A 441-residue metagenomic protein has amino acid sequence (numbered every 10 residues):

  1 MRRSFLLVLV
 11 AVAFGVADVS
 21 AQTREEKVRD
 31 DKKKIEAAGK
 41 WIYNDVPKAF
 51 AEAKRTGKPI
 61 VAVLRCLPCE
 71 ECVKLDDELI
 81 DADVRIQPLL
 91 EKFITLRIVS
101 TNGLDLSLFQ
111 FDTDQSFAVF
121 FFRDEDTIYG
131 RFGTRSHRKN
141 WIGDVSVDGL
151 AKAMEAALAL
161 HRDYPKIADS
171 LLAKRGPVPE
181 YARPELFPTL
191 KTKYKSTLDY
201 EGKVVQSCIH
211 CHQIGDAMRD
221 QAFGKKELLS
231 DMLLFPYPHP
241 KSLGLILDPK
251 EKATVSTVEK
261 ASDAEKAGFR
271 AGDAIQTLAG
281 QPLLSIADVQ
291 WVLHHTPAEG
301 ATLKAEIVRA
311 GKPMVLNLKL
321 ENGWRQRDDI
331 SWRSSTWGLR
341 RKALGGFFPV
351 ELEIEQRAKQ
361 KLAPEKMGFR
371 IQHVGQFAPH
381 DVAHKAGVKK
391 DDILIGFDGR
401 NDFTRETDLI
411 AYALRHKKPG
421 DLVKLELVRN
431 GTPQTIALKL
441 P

Functional and structural regions predicted by a protein language model:
L7-G15: Bacterial N-terminal signal peptides
I42-Y43, L64-L67, I86-L104: Thiol-based oxidoreductase modules, predominantly thioredoxin-like and allied folds used for disulfide exchange
V61-V73, V205-G215: The canonical Cys-X-X-Cys-His
E71-L89, D220: Typically the conserved alpha-helix immediately C-terminal to a functionally engaged Cys/Sec in thioredoxin-like
Q87, T95, W141-L243: Sequence context surrounding c-type heme c attachment/ligation sites in exported
Q115-H137: A short, hydrophobic beta-strand/beta-hairpin element that forms part of a small beta-sheet core
P236-T277, Q281-L284, F347-G396, R400-F403: PDZ/PDZ-like domain segments forming the peptide/carboxylate-binding groove, activating on the N-terminal beta-strands
Q276, W291-S331, A386-K389, I395 (+1 more regions): PDZ-domain C-terminal substructure recognizer with occasional recognition of PDZ-binding tails
